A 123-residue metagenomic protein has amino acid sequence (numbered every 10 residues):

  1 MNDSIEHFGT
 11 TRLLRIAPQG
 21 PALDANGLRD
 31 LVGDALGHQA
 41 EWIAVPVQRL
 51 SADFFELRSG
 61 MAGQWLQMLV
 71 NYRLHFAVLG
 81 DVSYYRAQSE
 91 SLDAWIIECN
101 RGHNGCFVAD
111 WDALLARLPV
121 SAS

Functional and structural regions predicted by a protein language model:
N2-S123: Amphipathic, Lys/Arg-enriched alpha-helical "gate/interface" segment within cytosolic domains that mediates
